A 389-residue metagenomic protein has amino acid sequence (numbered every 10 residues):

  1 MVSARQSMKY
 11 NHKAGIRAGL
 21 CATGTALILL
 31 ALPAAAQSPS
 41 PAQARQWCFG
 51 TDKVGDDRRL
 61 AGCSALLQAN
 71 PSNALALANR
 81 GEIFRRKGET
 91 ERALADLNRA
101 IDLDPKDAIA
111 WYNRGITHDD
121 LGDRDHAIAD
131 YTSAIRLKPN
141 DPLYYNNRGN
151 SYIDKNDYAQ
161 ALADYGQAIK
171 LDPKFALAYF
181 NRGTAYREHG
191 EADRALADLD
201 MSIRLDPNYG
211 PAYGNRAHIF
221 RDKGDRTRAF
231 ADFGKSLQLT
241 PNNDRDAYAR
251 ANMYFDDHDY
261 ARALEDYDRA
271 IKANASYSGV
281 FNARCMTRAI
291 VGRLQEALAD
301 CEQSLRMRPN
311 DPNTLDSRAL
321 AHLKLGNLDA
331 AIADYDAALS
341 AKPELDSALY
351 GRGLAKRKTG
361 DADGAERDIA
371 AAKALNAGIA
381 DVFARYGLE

Functional and structural regions predicted by a protein language model:
P33-S72, E389: N-terminal leader/linker segments that initiate helical-solenoid repeat arrays
P39-W47, L354-E389: Terminal, low-structured helical/coil segments at or just beyond the last alpha-helical repeat
F49, L75-R85, I109-D120, L143-D154 (+6 more regions): Conserved alpha-helical positions within TPR/SEL1-like repeat arrays
A69, L103, L137, L171 (+6 more regions): Structural marker of alpha-solenoid helical repeat scaffolds
A69-S72, K106, N140, K174 (+6 more regions): Short coil loop/turn residues that delineate tetratricopeptide repeat
